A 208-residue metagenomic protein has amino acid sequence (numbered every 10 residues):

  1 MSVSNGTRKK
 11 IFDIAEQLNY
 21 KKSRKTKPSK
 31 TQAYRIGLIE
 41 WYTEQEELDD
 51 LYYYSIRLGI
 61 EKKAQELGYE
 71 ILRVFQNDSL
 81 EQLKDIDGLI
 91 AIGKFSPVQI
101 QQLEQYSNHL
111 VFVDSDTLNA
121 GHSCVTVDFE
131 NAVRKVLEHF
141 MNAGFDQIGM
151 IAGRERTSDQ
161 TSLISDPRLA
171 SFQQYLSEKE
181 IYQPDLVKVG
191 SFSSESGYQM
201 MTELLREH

Functional and structural regions predicted by a protein language model:
M1-Q32: N-terminal helix-turn-helix DNA-binding module of bacterial transcription factors
D13-R24, S55-I71, E104-V111, T117-H208: Bacterial carbohydrate/catabolite-sensing allosteric modules
K25, T43, D78, S96 (+2 more regions): Short, glycine/serine-rich, charged loops/turns that create anion-binding and catalytic segments at active sites
P28-E47, Q147-S158: Short beta-strand segments enriched in small/hydrophobic residues
K30-T31, E81-I86, Q105, H208: Flexible, charged surface loops at secondary-structure boundaries
E40-L58, K62, I90, F95: N-terminal winged-helix
K62-A91: Central regulatory/effector-binding core of bacterial HTH transcription factors
N77, G88-Y106: Extended catalytic core of nucleotide-activated donor transferases of GT-like folds
